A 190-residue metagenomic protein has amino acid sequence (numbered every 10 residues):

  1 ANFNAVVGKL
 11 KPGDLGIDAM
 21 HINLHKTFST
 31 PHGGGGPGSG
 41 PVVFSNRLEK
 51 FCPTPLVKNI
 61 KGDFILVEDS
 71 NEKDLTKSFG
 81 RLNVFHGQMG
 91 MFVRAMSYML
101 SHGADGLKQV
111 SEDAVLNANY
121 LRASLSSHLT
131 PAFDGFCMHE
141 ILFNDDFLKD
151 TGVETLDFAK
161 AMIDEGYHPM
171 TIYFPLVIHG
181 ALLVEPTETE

Functional and structural regions predicted by a protein language model:
A1-I65, K77, G152-V153, G180: Conserved PLP-enzyme active-site core in the AAT-like
D18-H21, F136, I141, Y173: RecA-like P-loop NTPase motor core of helicase/translocase proteins
I65-I141: Structural motif of enzymes handling amino- and sulfur-group chemistry
V115, Y120-R122, D157-M162, T171 (+1 more regions): Flexible, glycine-rich loop/tail regions that form catalytic "lids" or insertion modules at the edges of active sites
L129-T130, H168-Y173: A short linear hydrophobic-aromatic micro-motif
T130-E165, G180-E190: Conserved PLP-binding catalytic core of the aspartate aminotransferase-like
